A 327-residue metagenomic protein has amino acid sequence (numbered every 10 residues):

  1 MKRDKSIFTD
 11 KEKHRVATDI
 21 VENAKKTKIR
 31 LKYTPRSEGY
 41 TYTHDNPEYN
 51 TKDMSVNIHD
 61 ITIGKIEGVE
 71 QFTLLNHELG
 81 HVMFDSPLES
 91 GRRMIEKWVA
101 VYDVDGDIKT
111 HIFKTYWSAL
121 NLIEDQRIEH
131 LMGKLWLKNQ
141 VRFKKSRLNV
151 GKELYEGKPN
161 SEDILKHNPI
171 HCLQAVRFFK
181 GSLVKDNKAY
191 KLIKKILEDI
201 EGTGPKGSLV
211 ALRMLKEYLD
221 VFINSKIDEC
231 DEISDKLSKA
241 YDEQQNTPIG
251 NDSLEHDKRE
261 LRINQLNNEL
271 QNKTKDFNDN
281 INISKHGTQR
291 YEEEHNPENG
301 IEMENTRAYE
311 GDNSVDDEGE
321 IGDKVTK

Functional and structural regions predicted by a protein language model:
M1-K327: Short, functionally important secondary-structure microenvironments
